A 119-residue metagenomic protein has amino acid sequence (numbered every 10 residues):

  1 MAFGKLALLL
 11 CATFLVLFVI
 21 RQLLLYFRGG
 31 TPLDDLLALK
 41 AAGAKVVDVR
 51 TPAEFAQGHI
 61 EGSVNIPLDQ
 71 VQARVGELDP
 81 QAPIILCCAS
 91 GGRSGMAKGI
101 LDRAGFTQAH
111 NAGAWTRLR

Functional and structural regions predicted by a protein language model:
A2-K45, V49-Q57: Flexible, polar/low-complexity N-terminal or interdomain linker segments that lie immediately upstream of folded
T51-A53, Q70-V75: Short, well-ordered turn and helix-capping elements at secondary-structure junctions
E54, R117-R119: Conserved protein kinase catalytic core
I66-P67: Short acidic-hydrophobic, aromatic-tinged amphipathic segments that line or gate anion-handling sites
Q72-R117: Catalytic cysteine-centered active loop of the rhodanese-like fold, especially the PTP/DSP P-loop
